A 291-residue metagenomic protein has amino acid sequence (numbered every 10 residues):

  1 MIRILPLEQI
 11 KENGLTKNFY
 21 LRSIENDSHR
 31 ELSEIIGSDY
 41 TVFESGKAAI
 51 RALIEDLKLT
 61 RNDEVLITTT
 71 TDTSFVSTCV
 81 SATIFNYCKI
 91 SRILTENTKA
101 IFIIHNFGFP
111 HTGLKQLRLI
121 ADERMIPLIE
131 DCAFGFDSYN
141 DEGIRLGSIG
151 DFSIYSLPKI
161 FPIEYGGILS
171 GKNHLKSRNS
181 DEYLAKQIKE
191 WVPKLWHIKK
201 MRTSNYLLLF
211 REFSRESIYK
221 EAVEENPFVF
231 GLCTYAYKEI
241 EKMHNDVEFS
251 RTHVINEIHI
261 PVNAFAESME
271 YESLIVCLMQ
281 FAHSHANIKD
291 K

Functional and structural regions predicted by a protein language model:
M1-S45, A52, D56-T60, E96 (+3 more regions): Conserved PLP-binding active-site segment in aminotransferase class I/II-type PLP enzymes
L5, Q9-F19, K189-V192, K199 (+3 more regions): Conserved glycine-rich beta-strand-loop-beta hairpin in the small C-terminal domain of fold type I
D27-E34, D39, E44-E123, P127-D137: PLP-dependent aminotransferase-like
K47-A49, T71-T73, N106-F109, F134-F136 (+6 more regions): Short, solvent-exposed loop/turn segments at secondary-structure junctions
A49, V65, H105, D131 (+5 more regions): Generic structural signal for small/hydrophobic residues in well-ordered secondary structure, especially within
D131, I240-H244: Glycine-centered flexible beta-alpha turn that most often forms the glycine-rich phosphate-binding loop
S148-N179: Active-site PLP attachment segment
G231-Y235, S250-C277: Conserved PLP-binding active-site segment of the aspartate aminotransferase-like
